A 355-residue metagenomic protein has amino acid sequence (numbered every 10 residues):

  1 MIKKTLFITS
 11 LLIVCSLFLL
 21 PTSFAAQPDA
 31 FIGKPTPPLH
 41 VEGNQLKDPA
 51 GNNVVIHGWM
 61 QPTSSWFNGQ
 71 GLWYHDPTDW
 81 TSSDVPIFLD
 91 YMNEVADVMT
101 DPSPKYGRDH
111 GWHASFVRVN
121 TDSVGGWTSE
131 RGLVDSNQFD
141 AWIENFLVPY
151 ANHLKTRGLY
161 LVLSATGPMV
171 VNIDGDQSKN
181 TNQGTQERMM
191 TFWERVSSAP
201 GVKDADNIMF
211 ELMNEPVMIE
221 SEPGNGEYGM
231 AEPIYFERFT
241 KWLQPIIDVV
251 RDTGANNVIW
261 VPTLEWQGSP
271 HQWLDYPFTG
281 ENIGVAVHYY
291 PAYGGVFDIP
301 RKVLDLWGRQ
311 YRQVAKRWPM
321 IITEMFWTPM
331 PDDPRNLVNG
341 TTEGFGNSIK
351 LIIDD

Functional and structural regions predicted by a protein language model:
M1-S10: Bacterial N-terminal signal peptides that target proteins for export
T9-L20: Bacterial N-terminal signal peptides
F24-F116, L133: N-terminal carbohydrate-binding accessory modules
P35-L39, T63, F67-D90, Q177-M209 (+1 more regions): Extracellular glycoside hydrolase catalytic/binding regions
Q45, S123-V124, G167-V170, N214-M218 (+1 more regions): Short, internal active-site loops enriched in acidic
K47-D48, M92-D109, Y150-N152, V196-A199 (+2 more regions): Short amphipathic alpha-helices and their capping/turn segments at secondary-structure boundaries
P77-M169, R188-M189, I246-T253, T341-D355: Aromatic-lined substrate-binding rim segments of carbohydrate-active enzymes
G125-T128, M169-I173, G268-S269, P329-D332: Short, solvent-exposed loop/turn segments at secondary-structure junctions
